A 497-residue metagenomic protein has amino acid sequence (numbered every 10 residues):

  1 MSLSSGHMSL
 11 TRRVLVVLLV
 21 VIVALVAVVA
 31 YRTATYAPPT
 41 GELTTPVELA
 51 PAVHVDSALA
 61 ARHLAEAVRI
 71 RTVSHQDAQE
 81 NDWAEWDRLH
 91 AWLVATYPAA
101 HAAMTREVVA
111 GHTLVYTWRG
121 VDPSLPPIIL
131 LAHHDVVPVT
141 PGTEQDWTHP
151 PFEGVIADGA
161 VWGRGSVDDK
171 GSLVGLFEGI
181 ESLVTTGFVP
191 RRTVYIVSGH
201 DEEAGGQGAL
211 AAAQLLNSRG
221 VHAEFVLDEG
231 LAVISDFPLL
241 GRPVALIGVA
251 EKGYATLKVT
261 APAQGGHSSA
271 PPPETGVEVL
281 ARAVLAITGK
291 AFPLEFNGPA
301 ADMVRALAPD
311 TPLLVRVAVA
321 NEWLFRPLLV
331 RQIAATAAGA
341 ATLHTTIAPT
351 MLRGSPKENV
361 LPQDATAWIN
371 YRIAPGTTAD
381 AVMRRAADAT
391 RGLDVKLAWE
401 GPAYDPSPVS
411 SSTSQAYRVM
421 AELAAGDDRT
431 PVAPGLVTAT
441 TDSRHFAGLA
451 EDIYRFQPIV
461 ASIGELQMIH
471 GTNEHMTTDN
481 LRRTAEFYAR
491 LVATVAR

Functional and structural regions predicted by a protein language model:
S5-I22: N-terminal Sec-pathway targeting helices
A24, V28-S166, L183-R192: Acidic/His- and Gly-rich active-site-bordering loop/insert found across diverse amide/peptide-bond hydrolases
V55, E107, T117, P123-S124 (+6 more regions): An extended, acidic, His-containing surface patch that forms the Zn2+-binding/catalytic region of metallohydrolases
G111, H149, R191, V221-H222 (+4 more regions): Short, solvent-exposed loop/turn segments at the edges of secondary structure
H134-D135, I287-A291, A387-V395: A common structural junction motif
A160-L246: Acidic/histidine-rich catalytic neighborhood of metal-dependent amide-processing enzymes
L210-A211, L215, S269-P293: A short core secondary-structure module
E274-T275, V382-T390: Short amphipathic alpha-helices in soluble, non-transmembrane regions that often serve as interface/regulatory elements
